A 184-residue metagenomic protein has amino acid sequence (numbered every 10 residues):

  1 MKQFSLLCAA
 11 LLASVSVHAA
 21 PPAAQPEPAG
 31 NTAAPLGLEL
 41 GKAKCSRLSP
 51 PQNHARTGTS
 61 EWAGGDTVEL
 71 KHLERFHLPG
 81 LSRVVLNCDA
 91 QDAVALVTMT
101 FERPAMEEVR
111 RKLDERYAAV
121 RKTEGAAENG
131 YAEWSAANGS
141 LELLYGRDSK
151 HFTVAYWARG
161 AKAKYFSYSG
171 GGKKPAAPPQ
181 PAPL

Functional and structural regions predicted by a protein language model:
M1-C8: Bacterial N-terminal signal peptides that target proteins for export
F4, L73, H77, K164-F166 (+1 more regions): Residue-level detector of intrinsically disordered/flexible regions characterized by low predicted structural confidence
S14-A19: N-terminal signal peptide c-region/cleavage motif recognized by signal peptidases
A20-T67, L96-L184: Non-cytosolic coordination micro-motifs
A55-A90: Compositionally biased P/S/T/G-rich terminal and signal peptide-adjacent segments that lie outside catalytic cores
